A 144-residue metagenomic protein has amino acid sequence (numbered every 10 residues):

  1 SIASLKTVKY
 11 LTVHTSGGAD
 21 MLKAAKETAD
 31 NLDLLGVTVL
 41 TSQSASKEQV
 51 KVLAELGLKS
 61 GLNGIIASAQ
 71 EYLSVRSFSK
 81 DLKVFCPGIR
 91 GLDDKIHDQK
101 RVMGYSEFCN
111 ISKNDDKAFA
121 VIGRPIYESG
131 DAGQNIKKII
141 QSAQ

Functional and structural regions predicted by a protein language model:
S1-F85, I89-I96: Conserved anion-binding
K6-G18, E71, R101-I139: Glycine-rich phosphate-binding active-site loops on the catalytic face of alpha/beta enzymes
A29, S112, S142-A143: Alpha-helix boundary/capping residues
C86, N135-Q144: Short, electropositive alpha-helical surface patch
